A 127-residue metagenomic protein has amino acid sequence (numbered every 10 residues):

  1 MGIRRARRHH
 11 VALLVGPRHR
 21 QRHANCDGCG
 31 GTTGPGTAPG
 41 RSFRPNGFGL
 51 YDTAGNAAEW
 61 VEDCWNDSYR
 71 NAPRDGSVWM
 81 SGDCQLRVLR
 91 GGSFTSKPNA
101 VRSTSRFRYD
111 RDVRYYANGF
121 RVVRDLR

Functional and structural regions predicted by a protein language model:
M1-F107, R111-Y116, V123: Functional-site microenvironments in short loops/helix caps that host divalent-cation chemistry
L126-R127: Short, solvent-exposed mixed-charge patches
